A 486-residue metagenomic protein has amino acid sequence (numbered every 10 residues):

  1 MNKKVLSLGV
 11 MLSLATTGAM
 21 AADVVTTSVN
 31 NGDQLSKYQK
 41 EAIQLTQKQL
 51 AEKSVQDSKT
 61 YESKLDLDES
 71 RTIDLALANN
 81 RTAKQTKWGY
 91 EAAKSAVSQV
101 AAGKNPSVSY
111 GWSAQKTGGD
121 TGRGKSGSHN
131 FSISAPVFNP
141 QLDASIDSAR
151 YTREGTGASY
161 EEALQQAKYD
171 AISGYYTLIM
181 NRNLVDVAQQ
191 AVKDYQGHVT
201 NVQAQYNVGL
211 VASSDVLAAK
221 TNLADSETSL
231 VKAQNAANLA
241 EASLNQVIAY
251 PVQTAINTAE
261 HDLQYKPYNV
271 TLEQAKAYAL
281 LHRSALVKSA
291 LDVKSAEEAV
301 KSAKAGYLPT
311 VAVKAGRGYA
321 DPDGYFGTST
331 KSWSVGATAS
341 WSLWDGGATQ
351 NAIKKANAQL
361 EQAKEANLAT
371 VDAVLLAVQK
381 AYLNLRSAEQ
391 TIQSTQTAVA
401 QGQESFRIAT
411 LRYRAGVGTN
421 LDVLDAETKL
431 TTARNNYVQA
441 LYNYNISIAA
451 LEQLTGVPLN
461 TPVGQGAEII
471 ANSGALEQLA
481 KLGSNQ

Functional and structural regions predicted by a protein language model:
M1-A21: Gram-negative bacterial Sec-dependent N-terminal signal peptides
K3, A22-E41, Y61, N436-Q486: Acidic, low-complexity, intrinsically disordered peripheral segments
K3, T27-K37, A163-Y278, N384 (+2 more regions): Periplasmic alpha-helical coiled-coil/stalk elements that build and connect Gram-negative outer-membrane
E52-K53, T60-S63, A212, V231-A277 (+3 more regions): Short, solvent-exposed, mixed-charge loop/turn linkers that connect secondary-structure elements
R81-G103, D143-Q190, G197-A204, T221 (+7 more regions): Extended amphipathic coiled-coil alpha-helical segments
K84, P106-G124, P136-E162, V287 (+3 more regions): Small/polar (Gly/Ser/Thr/Ala-rich) solvent-exposed segments that form structured loops/beta-strands/short helices used
P106, G127-I133, A275, W333-A337: Hydrophobic, lipid-facing positions within transmembrane beta-strands of outer-membrane proteins
A114, F131-A135, L244, A337-W341 (+1 more regions): Residues on the lipid-exposed face of transmembrane beta-strands in outer-membrane beta-barrel proteins
